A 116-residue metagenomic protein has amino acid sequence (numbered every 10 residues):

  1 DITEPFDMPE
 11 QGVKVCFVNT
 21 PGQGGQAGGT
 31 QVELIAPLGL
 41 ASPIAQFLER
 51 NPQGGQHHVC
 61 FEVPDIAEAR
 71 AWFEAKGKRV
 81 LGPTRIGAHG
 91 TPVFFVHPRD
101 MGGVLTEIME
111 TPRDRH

Functional and structural regions predicted by a protein language model:
D1-G29, E68-G77, P83-T91, V96: Core segments of cupin and vicinal oxygen chelate
C16-T30, G39, I44-E68: Vicinal oxygen chelate
P21, I35-P37, R99, T111: Generic beta-structure capping elements
E33-P37, C60-E62, A71-W72, E107-M109: A structural feature that tracks compact, well-ordered secondary-structure segments with a strong bias toward
A41-Q46, N51, L81-R85, T91-V93 (+3 more regions): Intrinsically disordered, low-complexity, positively biased terminal segments
E62, W72, K76, V80 (+2 more regions): Mid-sequence acidic-hydrophobic segments that form the walls of catalytic/ligand-binding cavities or oligomerization
